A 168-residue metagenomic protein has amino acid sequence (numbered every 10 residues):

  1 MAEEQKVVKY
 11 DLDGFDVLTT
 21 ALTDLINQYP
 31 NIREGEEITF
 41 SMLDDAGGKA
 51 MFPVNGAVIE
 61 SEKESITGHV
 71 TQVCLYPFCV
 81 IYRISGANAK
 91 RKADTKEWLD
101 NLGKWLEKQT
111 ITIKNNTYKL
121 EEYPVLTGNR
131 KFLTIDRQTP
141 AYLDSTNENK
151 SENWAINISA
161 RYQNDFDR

Functional and structural regions predicted by a protein language model:
M1-H69, K114-L126: Small/polar-rich, solvent-exposed N-terminal microdomains that initiate assembly or binding
M1-K6, Y162-R168: Short acidic DE-rich linear segments
T19, T71-V73, I81-L120: Extracellular/virion structural assembly segments
R33, M42, G47-A50, G103-A155: Acidic-leaning, charged glycine-interspersed low-complexity segments
E36-T95, L133-K150: Short, solvent-exposed beta-alpha or beta-beta edge segments that form flexible loop/patches at the rim of ligand
V80-G86, I158-F166: Beta-strand elements of well-folded, non-transmembrane domains
